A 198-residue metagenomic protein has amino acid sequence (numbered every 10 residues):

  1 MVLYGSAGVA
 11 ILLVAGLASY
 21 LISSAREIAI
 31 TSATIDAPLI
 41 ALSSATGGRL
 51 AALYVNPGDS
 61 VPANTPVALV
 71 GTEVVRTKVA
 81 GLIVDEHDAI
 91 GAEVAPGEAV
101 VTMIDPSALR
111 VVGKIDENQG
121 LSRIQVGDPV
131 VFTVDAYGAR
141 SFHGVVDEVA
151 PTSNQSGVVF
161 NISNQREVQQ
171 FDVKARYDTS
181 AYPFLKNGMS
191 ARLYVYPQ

Functional and structural regions predicted by a protein language model:
M1-A25: Single-pass alpha-helical transmembrane signal-anchor segments
A7-G16, S43-A52, E93-D105: Short N-terminal secondary-structure initiator segments
L21-I22, A29, S60-N64, T133: Intrinsically disordered, low-complexity boundary segments flanking structured domains
S24, A52-V55, T102, T133: Short N-terminal micro-motifs specific to bacterial/archaeal maturation and metal-cluster initiation sites
E27-G47, P66-K78, M103, V111: Short beta-strand-turn/beta-hairpin segments enriched in glycine/proline and small hydrophobics that form edge-strand
I28-S32, V79, H87-Q198: Hydrophobic alpha-helical membrane-insertion signals
D36, A51, V84, V146-D147: Conserved positions in beta-strands of structured domains
A51-A92, P96: Extracytoplasmic/periplasmic/luminal assembly and interaction segments in envelope/secretory/respiratory proteins
